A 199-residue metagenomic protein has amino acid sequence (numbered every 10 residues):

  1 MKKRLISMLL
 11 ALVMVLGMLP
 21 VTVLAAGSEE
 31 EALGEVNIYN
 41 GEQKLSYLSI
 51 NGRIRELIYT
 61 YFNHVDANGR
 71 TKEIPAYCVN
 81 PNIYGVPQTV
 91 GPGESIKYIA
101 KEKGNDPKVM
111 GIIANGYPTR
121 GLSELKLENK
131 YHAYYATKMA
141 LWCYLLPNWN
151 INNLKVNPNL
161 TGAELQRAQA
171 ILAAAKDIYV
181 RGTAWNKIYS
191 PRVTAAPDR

Functional and structural regions predicted by a protein language model:
M1-L9: Positively charged n-region of N-terminal signal peptides that target proteins for export
M8, V15-L24: C-terminal segment of classical bacterial N-terminal signal peptides
A26-A184: Short, surface-exposed polybasic-aromatic patches that bind anionic ligands, especially phosphate groups
W185-R199: Surface beta-strand/loop "capping" patches
